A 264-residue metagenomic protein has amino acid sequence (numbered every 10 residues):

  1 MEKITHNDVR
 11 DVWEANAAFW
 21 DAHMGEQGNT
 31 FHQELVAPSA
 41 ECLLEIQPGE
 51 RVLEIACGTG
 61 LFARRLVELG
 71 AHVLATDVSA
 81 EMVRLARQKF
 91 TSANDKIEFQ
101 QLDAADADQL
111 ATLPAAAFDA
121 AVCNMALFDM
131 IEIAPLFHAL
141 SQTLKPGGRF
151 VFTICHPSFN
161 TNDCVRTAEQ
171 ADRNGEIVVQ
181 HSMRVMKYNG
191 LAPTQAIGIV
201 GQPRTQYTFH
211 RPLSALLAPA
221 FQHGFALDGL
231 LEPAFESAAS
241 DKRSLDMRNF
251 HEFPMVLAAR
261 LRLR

Functional and structural regions predicted by a protein language model:
M1-P48, L61, R65, M82-S92 (+1 more regions): Conserved class I S-adenosyl-L-methionine
L53-I55, T59-Q109: Class I SAM-dependent methyltransferase SAM/SAH-binding core
L110-A121: A short acidic, Gly/Pro-enriched loop at the edge of an enzyme's catalytic core that lines a small-molecule cofactor
A120-I133: A short SAM/SAH-binding and catalytic strip from SAM-dependent methyltransferases
A134-R149: A short glycine-rich, Lys/Arg-flanked "PGG" loop and its adjoining helix->strand segment in the class I
R149-T194: Conserved class I S-adenosyl-L-methionine
I154, S158-N162, T167, V200-S214: Acceptor-substrate binding/catalytic loop of class I
Y207-L230: Short alpha-helix
